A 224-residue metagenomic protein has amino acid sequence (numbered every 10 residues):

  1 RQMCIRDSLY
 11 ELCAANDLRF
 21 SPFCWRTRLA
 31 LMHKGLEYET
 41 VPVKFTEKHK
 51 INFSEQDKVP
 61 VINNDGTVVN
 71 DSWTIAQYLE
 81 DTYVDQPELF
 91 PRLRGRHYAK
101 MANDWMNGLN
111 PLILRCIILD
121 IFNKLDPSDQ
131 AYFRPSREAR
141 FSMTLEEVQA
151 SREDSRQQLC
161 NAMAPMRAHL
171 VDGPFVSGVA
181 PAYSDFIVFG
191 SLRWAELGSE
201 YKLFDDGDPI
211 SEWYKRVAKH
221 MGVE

Functional and structural regions predicted by a protein language model:
R1-I5: Short, small-residue-biased leader/transition segments that mark boundaries at the very start of proteins
R6-Y132: GST-like domain detector, emphasizing the conserved glutathione-binding G-site in the N-terminal thioredoxin-like
N107-E212: GST-like fold's C-terminal all-alpha helical module
I210-E224: C-terminal active-site "lid" helix and adjoining low-complexity regulatory extension at the edge of ATP-using catalytic
